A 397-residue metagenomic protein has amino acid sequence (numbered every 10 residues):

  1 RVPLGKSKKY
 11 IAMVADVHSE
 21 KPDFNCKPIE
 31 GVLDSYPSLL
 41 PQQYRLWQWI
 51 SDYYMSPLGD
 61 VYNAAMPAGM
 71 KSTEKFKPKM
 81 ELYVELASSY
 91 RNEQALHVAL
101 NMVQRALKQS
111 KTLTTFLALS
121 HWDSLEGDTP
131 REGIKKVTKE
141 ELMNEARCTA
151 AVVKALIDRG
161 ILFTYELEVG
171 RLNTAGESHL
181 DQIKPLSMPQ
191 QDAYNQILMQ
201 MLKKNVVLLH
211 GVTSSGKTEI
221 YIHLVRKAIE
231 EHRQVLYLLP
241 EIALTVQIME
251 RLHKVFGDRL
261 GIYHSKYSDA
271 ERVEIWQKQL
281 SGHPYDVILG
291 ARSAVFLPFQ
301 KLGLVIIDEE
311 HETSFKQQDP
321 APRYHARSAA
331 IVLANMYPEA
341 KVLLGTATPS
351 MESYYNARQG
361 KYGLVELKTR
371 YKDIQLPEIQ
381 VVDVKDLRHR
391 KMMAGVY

Functional and structural regions predicted by a protein language model:
R1-T346, R358-I374: Accessory, non-ATPase domains that flank or precede helicase/AAA+ motor cores in DNA-metabolism machines
N173, E352-V396: Interdomain hinge/linker at the junction between the two RecA-like core domains of SF2 helicases
P349: Conserved phosphotransfer active-site motifs of two-component signaling proteins, especially the receiver
